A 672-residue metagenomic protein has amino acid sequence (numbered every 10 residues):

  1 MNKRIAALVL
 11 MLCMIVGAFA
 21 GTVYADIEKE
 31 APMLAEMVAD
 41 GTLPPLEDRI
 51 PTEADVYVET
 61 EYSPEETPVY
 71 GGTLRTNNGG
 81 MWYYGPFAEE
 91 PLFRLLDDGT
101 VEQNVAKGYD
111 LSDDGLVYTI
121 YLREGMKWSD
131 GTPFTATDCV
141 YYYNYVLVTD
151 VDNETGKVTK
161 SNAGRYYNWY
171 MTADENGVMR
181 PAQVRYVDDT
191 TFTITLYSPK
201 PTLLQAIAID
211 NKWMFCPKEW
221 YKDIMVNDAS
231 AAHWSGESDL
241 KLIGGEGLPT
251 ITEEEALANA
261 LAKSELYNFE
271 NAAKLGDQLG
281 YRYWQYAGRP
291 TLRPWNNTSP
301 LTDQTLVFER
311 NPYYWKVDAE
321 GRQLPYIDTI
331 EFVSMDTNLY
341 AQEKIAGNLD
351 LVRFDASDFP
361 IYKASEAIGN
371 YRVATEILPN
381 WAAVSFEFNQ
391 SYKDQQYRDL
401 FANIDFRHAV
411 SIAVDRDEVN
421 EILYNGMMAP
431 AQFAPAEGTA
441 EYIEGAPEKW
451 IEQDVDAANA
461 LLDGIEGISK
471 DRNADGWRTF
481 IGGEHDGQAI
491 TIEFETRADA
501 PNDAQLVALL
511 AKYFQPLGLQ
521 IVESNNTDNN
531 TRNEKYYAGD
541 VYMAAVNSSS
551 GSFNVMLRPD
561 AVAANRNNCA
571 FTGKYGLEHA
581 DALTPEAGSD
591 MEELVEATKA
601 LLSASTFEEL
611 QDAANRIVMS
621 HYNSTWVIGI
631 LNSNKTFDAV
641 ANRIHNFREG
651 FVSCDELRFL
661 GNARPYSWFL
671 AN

Functional and structural regions predicted by a protein language model:
E36-A39, P44-D113: N-terminal lobe/hinge region of extracytoplasmic solute-binding protein
T60-P86, V105, L203-W213, E387 (+4 more regions): A structural "hinge/loop" feature
P68-G80, K107, V117-I120, C139 (+6 more regions): Short, well-ordered beta-strand elements
N78-G79, Y83-D97, A208-L324, T329 (+3 more regions): Gly/Pro-rich hinge or "lid" segments in bacterial periplasmic/extracellular proteins
G108-T155, V187, T193-T195, L203 (+2 more regions): Aromatic- and charge-enriched surface segment that lines or borders ligand/interaction sites
R123, L279-Y286, F308, Y313-A364 (+2 more regions): Ligand-site clamp/hinge motif
G131, Y340-F359, E366-R372, Q515-K574 (+1 more regions): Periplasmic binding protein-like
C216, R289, W295, Q304-L306 (+6 more regions): Detector for C-terminal structural segments
